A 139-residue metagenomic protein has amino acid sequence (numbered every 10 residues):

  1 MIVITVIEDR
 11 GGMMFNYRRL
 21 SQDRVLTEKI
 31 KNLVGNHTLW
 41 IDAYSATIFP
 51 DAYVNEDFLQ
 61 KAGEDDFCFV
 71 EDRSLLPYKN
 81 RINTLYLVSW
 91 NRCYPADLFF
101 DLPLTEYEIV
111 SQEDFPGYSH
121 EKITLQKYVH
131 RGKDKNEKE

Functional and structural regions predicted by a protein language model:
M1-E139: Enzymes that bind and transform nitrogen-containing heteroaromatic metabolites
